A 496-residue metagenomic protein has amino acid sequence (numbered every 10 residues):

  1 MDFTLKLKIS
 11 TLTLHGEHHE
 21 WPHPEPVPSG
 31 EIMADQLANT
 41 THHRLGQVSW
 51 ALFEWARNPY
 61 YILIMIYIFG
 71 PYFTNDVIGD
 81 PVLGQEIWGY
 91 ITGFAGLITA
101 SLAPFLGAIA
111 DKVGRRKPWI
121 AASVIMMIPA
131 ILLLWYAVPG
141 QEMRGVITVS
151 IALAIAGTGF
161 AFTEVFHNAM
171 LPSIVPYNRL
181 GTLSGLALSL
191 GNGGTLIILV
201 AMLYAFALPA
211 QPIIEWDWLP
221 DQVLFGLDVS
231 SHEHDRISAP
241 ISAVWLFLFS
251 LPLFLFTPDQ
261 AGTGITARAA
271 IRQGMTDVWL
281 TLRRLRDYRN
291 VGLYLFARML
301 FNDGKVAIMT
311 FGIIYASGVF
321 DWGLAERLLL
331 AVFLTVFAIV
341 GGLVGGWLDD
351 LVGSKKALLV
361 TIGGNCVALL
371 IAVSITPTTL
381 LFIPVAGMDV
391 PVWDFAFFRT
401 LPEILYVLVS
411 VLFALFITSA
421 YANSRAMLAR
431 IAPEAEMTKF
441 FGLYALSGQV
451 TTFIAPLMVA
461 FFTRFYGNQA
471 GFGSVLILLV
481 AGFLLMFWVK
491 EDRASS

Functional and structural regions predicted by a protein language model:
A34-Q47, D259-L295, P391-F397: Juxtamembrane intracellular "pre-TM" segments in multi-pass secondary transporters
I64-Q85, T310-R327: Short amphipathic helix-loop junctions that connect adjacent transmembrane helices in Major Facilitator Superfamily/SLC
G89-A108, V332-V344: Central cavity-lining transmembrane alpha-helices of secondary-active solute carriers, predominantly the Major
S101-R115, G341-S354, I375, L380 (+1 more regions): Helix-to-loop junctions at the C-terminal end of transmembrane segments in multipass secondary transporters
K112-I125, L351-N365: Cytoplasmic membrane-interface "Motif A"-like loop-to-helix N-cap segments of 12-TM Major Facilitator Superfamily
V124-M143, G364-R399: C-terminal ends and interior cores of transmembrane alpha-helices in multi-pass membrane transporters/permeases
A130, M143-T163, P384-S419: Hydrophobic core of transmembrane alpha-helices in multi-pass small-molecule transporters, especially MFS/SLC-type
F206-V244, F461-L479: A membrane-interface helix-boundary motif in multi-pass transporters
